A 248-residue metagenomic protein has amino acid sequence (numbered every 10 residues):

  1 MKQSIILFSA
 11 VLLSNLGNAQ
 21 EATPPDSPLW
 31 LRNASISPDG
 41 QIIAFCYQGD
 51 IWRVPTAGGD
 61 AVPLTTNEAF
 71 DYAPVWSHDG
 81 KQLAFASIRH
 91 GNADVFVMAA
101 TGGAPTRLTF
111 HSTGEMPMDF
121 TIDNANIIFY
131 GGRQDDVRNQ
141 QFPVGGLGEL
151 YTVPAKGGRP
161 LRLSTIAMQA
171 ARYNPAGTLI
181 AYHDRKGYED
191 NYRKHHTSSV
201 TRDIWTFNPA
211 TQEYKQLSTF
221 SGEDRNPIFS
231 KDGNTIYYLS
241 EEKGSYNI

Functional and structural regions predicted by a protein language model:
M1-A22: Bacterial Sec-dependent N-terminal signal peptides
P24-V54: Beta-strand-rich domains and repeat architectures in extracellular enzymes and scaffolds, especially beta-propellers
P28, C46-W52, T65-D71, A84-F96 (+8 more regions): A flexible loop/linker signature enriched in serine peptidases of the S9 family
D39-Q41, D79-K81, D123-A125, A176-T178 (+1 more regions): Short coil/turn segments that connect the beta-strands within blades of beta-propeller domains
A61: Glycine/alanine-rich phosphate-binding loops at beta-alpha junctions
